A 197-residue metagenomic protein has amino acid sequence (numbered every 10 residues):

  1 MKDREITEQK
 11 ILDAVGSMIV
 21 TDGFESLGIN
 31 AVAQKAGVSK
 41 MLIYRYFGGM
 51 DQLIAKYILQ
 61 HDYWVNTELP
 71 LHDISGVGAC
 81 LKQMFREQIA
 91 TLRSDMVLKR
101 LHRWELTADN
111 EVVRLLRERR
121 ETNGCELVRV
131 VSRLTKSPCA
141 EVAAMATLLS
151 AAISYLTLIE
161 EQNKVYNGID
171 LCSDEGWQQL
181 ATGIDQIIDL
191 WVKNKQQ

Functional and structural regions predicted by a protein language model:
M1-D22, S26-K35, Q52-A55, T67: Basic, helix-initiating cap at the start of DNA-binding domains
A36-F47: Short hydrophobic/aromatic patch on the recognition helix
L53-H61, L116: Alpha-helical DNA-contacting segments of helix-turn-helix folds
V65, L69, M96-R100, I153-V165: Short amphipathic alpha-helical interaction/hinge segments
V65-L71, N110-K136, A143-A144, Q178-T182: Amphipathic alpha-helical packing segments from all-alpha helical-bundle domains
L69-S94, L98, S137-L149: Hydrophobic alpha-helical connector segments
A90-V128, D170-W177: Short secondary-structure transition hinges
V131-D185, K195: Hydrophobic/aromatic-rich alpha-helical bundle segments in the mid-to-C-terminal region
